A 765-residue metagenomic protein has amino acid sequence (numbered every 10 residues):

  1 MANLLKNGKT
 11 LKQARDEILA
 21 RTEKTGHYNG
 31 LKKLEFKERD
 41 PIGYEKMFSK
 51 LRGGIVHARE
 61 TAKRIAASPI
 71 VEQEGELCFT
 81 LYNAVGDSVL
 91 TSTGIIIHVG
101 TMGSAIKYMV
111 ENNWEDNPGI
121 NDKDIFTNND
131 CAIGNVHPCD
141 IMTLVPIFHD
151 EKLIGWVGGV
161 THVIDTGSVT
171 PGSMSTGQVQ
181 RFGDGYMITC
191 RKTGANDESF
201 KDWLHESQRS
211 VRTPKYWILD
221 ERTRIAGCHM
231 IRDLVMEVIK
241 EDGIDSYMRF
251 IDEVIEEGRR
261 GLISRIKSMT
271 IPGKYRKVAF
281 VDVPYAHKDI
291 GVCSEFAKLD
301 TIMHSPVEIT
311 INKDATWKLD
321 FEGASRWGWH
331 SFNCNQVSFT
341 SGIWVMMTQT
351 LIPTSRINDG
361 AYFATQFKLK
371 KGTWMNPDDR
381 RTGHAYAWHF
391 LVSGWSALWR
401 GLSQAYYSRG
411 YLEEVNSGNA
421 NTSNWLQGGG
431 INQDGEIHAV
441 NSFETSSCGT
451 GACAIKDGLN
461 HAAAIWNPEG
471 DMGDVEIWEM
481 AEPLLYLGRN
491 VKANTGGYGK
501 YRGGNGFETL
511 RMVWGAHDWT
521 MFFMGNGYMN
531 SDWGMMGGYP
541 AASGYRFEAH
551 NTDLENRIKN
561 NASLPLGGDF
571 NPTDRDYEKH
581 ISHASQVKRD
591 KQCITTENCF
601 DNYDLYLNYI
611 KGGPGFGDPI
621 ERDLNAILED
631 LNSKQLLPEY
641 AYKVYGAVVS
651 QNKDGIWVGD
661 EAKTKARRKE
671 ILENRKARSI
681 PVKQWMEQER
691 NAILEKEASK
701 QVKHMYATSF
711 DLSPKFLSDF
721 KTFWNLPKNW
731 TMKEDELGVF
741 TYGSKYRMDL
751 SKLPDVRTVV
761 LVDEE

Functional and structural regions predicted by a protein language model:
A2-D122, T127-H149, L153-E764: Glycine/proline-enriched, intrinsically flexible loops and inter-domain linkers
